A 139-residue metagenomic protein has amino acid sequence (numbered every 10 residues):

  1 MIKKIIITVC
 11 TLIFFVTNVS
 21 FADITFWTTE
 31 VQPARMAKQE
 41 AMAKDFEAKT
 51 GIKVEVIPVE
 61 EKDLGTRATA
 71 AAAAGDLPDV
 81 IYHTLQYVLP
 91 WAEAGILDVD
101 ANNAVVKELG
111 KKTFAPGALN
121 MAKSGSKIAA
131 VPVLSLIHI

Functional and structural regions predicted by a protein language model:
K3-V9: Sec-dependent signal peptide recognition, specifically the positively charged N-region followed immediately by
T17-A22: Sec/Tat signal peptide C-region and signal peptidase I cleavage site
I24-Q39: Extracytoplasmic "Venus flytrap"
T25-W27, E55-P58, D79-Y82, A130-P132: Structural recognition of the beta-strand scaffold that forms the well-ordered cores of secreted hydrolase catalytic
E40-V56: Short alpha-helix C-terminal cap/hinge motif
P58-R67, Q86: Short helix-initiation/N-cap motifs at beta->coil->alpha
G65-D76, E93-A94: Short helices/loops that flank or line small-molecule/ion binding pockets
L85-L136: Hinge/lid segment of periplasmic solute-binding proteins
